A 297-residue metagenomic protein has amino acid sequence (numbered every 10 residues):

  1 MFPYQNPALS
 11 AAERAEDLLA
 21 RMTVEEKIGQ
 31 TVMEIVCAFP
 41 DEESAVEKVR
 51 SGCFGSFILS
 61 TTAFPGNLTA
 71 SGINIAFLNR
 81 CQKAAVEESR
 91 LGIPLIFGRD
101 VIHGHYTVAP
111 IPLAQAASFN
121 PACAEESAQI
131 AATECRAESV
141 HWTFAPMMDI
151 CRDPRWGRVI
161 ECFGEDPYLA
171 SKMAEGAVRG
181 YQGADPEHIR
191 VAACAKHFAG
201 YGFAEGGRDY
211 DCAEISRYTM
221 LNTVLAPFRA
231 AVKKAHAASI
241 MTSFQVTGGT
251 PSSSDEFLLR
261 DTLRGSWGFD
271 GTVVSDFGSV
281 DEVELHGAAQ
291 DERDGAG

Functional and structural regions predicted by a protein language model:
M1-G297: Glycoside hydrolase catalytic-domain context in secreted enzymes
